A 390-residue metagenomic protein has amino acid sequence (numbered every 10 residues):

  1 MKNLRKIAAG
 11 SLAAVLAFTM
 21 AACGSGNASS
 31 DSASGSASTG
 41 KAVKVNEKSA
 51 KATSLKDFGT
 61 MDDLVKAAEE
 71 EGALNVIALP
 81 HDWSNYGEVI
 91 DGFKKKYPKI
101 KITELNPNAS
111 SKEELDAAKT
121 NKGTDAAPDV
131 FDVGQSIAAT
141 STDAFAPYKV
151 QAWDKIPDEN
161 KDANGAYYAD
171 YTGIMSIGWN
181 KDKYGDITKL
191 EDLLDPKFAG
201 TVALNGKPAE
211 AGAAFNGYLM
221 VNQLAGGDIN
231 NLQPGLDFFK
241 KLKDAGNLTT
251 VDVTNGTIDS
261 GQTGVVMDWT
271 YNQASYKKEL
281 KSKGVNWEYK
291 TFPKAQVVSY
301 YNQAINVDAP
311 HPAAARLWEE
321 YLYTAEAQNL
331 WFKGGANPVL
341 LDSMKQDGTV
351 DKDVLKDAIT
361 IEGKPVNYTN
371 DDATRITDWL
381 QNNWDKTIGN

Functional and structural regions predicted by a protein language model:
F18-A22: C-terminal motif of bacterial Sec signal peptides marking the signal peptidase cleavage site
C23-E47: Short, low-complexity, disordered segments immediately C-terminal to signal peptides in bacterial exported proteins
G40, D57-E70, L79-K101: Short, polar/charged alpha-helical segment
N75-D91, T103-K119, D125-Q262: Extracytoplasmic ligand-binding site segments that recognize negatively charged/polar headgroups
A146-D154, G165-A169, E191-L194, E279-V297 (+1 more regions): Short beta-strand->loop
N247-D308, S343-D353: Extracytoplasmic/periplasmic substrate-binding proteins
V297, Y301, I305-P365: Mature extracytoplasmic/periplasmic domains
D347-N390: Extracellular/periplasmic bilobal clamshell ligand-binding domains
